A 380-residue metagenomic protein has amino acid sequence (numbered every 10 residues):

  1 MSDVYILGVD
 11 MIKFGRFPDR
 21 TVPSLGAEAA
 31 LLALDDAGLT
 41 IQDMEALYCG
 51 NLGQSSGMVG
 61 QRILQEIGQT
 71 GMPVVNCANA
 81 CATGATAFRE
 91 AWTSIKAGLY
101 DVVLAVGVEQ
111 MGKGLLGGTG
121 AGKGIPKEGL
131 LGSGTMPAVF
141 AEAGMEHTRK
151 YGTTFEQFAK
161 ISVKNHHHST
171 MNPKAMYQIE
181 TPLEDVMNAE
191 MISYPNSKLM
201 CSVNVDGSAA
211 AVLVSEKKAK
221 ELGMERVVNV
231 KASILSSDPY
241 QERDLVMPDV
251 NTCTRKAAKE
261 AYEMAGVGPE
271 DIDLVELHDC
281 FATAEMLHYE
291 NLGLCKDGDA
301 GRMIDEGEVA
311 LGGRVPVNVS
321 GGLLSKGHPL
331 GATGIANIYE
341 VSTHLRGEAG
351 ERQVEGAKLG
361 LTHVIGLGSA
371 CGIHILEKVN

Functional and structural regions predicted by a protein language model:
M1-A82, H147-T154, M176-E184, P195 (+3 more regions): Conserved active-site "lid/cap" helical segment
M1-P23, K160, M191-K256, E260 (+5 more regions): Condensing-enzyme catalytic core mediating Claisen C-C bond formation in acyl metabolism
P18-R20, G114-G120, T170-K174, M224 (+4 more regions): Short acidic, glycine/serine/threonine-rich loops at helix termini
R20-E28, Q42, M58, A82-T86 (+10 more regions): Conserved active-site and cofactor/substrate-binding residues in soluble primary-metabolism enzymes
I41-G50, P73-N79, V103-G107, E156-V163 (+5 more regions): Beta-strand segments within the central parallel beta-sheet cores of soluble alpha/beta enzyme folds
N51-V106, Q110-E128, G132-V139, Y177-V203 (+3 more regions): Conserved catalytic cysteine-centered active-site region of acyl-thioester-dependent Claisen-condensing enzymes
Q54-I63, E242-M247, D279-R302, G313 (+2 more regions): Short glycine/threonine-rich loop-to-helix capping motif typified by GTGT followed within a few residues by an Asp-Pro
A78-E109, P137-M171, A211-K217, K326-A349: Active-site-proximal alpha-helical scaffold in enzymes
